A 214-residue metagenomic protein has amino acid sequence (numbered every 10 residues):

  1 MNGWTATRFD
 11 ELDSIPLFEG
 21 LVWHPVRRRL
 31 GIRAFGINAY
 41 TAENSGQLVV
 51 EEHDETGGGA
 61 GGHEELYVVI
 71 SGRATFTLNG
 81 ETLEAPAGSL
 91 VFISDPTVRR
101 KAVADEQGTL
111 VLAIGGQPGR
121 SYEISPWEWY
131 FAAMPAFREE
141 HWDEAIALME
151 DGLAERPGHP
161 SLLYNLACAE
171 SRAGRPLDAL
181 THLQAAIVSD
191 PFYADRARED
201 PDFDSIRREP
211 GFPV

Functional and structural regions predicted by a protein language model:
M1-E52: A short, N-terminal "cap"/entry segment at the start of jelly-roll beta-barrel domains of the cupin/DSBH fold
G58-T75: Short, conserved beta-strand element in jelly-roll/cupin
G80-D95: Short acidic-glycine-tyrosine-enriched beta hairpin
D95-S121: Ligand-binding loop in jelly-roll beta-barrel domains
W127, S161, D195-R196: Start-of-helix register in tetratricopeptide repeats
